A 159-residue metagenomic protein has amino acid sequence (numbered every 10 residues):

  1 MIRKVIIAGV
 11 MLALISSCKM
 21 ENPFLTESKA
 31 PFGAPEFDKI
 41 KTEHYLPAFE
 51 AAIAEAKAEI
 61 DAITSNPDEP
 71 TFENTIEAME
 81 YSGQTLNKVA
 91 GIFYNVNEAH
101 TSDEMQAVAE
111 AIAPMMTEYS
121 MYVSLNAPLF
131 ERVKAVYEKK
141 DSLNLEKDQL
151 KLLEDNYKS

Functional and structural regions predicted by a protein language model:
M1-E21: Bacterial Sec-dependent N-terminal signal peptides
C18-S159: Zn2+-dependent metallopeptidase catalytic domains
